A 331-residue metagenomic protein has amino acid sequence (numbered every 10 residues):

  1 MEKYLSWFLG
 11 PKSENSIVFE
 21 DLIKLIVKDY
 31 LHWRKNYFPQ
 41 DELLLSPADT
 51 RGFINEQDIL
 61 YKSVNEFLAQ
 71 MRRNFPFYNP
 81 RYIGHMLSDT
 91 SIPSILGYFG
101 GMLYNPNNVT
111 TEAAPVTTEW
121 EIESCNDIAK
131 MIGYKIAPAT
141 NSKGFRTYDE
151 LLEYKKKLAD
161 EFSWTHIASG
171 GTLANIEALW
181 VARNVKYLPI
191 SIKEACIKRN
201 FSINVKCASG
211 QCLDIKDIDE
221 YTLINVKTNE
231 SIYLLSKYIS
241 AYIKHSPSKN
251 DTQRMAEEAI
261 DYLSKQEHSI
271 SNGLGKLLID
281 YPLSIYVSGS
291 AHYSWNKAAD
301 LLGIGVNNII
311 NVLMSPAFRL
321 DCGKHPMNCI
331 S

Functional and structural regions predicted by a protein language model:
M1-S163, L173, S191-K193, I218 (+2 more regions): N-terminal entrance/gating region of PLP-dependent enzymes' catalytic architecture
T117, S169, L173, K198-K206: Long, hydrophobic, well-ordered secondary-structure blocks that form the structural core and pocket-lining surfaces
W164-S169, S284-S288: Extended hydrophobic secondary-structure segments that form protein cores and membrane-embedded regions
V181: Histidine-anchored nucleotide/phosphate-binding helix
N184: Active-site-proximal region of nucleotide-activated glycan assembly enzymes, centered on histidine/acidic-rich loops
Y187-S331: PLP-dependent aminotransferase-class I/II
